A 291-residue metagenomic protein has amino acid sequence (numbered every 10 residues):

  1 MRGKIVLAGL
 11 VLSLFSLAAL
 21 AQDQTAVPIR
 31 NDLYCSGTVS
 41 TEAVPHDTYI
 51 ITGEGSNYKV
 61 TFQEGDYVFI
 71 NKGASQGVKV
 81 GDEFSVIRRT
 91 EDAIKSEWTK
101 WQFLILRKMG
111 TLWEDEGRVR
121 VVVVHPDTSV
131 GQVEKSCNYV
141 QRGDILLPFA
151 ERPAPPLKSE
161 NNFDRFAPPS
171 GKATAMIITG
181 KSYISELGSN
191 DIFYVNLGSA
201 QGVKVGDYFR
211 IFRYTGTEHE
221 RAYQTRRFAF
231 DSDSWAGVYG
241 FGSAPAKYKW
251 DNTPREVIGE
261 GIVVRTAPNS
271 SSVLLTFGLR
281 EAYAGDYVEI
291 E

Functional and structural regions predicted by a protein language model:
M1-A8: Bacterial N-terminal signal peptides that target proteins for export
R2, A19-E291: Surface-exposed, polar/charged interaction patches used for macromolecular assembly or partner binding
A8-S16: Bacterial N-terminal signal peptides
